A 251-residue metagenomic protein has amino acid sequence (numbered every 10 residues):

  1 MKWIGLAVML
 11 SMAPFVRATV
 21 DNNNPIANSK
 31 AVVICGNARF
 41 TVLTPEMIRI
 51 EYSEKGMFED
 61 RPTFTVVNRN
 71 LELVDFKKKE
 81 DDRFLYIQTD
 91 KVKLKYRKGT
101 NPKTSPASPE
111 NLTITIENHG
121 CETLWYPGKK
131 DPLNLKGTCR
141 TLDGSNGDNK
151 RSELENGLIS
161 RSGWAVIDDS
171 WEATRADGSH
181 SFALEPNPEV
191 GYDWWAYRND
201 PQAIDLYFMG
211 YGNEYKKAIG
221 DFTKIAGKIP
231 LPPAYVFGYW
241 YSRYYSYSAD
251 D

Functional and structural regions predicted by a protein language model:
M1-A7: Sec-dependent signal peptide recognition, specifically the positively charged N-region followed immediately by
V8-V16: Hydrophobic h-region of N-terminal signal peptides that target proteins for export in Gram-negative bacteria
S29-Y52: Mature N-terminal segment immediately following signal peptide/propeptide cleavage in secreted/periplasmic
T44-D82: A low-complexity, Ser/Thr/Gly/Pro-enriched, surface-exposed linker/loop concept that marks segments flanking
E80-P233, R243-Y244: Catalytic and substrate-binding clefts that recognize carbohydrates or anionic sugar/phosphate headgroups
G238-S246: Conserved short loop/turn motifs at secondary-structure junctions
S248-D250: Short, acidic/polar
